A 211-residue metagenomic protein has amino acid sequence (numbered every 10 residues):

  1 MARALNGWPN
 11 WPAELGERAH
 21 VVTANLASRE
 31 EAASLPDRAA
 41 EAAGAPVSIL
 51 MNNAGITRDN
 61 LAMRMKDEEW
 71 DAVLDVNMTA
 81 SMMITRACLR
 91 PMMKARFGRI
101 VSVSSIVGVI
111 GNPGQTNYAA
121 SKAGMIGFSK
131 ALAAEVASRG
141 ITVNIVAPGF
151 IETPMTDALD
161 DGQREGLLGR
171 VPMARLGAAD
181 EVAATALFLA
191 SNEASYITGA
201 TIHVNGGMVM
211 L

Functional and structural regions predicted by a protein language model:
T23-L35, D67, D180-E181: The beta1-alpha1 cofactor-binding region of Rossmann-like NAD(H)/NADP(H)-dependent oxidoreductases
L61-A62, K66-L74, T156, L167: Substrate-binding pocket helix/loop in short-chain dehydrogenase/reductase
T85, S121, S129: Active-site helix of classical SDR
R90, A134-S138, S195: Alpha-helical segment proximal to the catalytic Tyr-Lys
S105: Residue(s) in the substrate-gating loop at a strand-loop-helix junction that position the organic substrate next
A137, T142, I197-G199, N205: Short, small/polar-rich loop/turn modules that mediate ligand/substrate recognition or access, typified
V171-V182, E193: A conserved structural motif in NAD(P)-dependent oxidoreductases
